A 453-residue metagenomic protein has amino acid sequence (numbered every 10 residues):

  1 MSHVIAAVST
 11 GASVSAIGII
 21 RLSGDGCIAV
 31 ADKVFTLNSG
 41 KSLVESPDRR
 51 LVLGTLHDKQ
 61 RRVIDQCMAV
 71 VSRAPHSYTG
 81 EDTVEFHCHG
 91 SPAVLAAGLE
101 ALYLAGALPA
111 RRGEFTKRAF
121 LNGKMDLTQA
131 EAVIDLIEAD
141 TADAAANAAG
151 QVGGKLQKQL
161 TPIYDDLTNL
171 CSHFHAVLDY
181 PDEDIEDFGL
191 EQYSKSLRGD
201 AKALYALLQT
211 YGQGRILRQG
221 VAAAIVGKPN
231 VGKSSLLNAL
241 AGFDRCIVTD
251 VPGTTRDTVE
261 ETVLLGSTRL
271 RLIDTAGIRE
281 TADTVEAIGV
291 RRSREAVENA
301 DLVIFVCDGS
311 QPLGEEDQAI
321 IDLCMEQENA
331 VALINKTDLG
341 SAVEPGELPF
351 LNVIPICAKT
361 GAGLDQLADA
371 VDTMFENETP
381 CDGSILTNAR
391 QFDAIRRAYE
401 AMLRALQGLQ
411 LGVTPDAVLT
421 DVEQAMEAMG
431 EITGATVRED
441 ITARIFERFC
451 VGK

Functional and structural regions predicted by a protein language model:
M1-A146, G150, G154, V331: A glycine-rich (often HGG/GG-containing) alpha/beta subdomain
S2-S15, G54, A142-L264, T281-D283 (+1 more regions): C-terminal-of-GTPase-core extension/linker across diverse P-loop GTPases
L53-D65, A69-R73, G253-T281, N299-L302: Switch I (G2) and immediately adjacent beta-strands of P-loop GTPase domains
L108, R269-R271, N352: Conserved beta-strand segments of alpha/beta enzyme cores
A241, A276-G277, D301, D308 (+1 more regions): Short glycine-/small-residue-rich Rossmann-like dinucleotide-binding loops
L272, V306, L333: Generic enzyme active-site microenvironment
I278, E286-V290, Q318: Short alpha-helix of the ABC ATPase nucleotide-binding domain corresponding to the H-loop/switch region
E286-S310: Inter-motif core of Ras-like GTPase G domains
